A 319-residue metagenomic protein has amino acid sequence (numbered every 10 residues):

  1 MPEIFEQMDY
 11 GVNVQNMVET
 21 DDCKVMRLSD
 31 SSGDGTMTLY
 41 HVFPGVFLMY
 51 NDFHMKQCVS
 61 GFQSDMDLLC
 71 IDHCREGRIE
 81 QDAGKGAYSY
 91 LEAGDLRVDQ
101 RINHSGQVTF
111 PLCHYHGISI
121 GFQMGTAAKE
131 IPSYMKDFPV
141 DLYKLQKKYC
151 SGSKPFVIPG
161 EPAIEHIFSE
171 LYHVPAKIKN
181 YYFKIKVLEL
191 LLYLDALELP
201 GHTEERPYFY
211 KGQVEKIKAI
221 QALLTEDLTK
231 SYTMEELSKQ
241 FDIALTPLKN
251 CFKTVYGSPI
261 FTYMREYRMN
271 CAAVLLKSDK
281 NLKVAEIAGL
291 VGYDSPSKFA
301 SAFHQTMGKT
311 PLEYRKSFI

Functional and structural regions predicted by a protein language model:
M1-D65: N-terminal low-complexity or simple alpha-helical regulatory segments that function as activation/interaction modules
D52, D65-E80, S119-M124: Short, conserved beta-strand element in jelly-roll/cupin
D82, A87-I217, M234, K239-L245 (+4 more regions): Alpha-helical bundle regulatory/interaction domains
F183, L224, L248: Conserved hydrophobic/aromatic pocket- or pore-lining residues that grip, position, or stack substrates in active sites
K218-E226, S231, E235-E236, T254-D294 (+1 more regions): Terminal helix-turn-helix DNA-binding modules in bacterial transcription factors
D227, A244-N250: Conserved mid-sequence domains
T246, S297, L312: Key DNA-contact positions within bacterial/archaeal DNA-binding proteins
L248, F252, K298-F299, F303: Short hydrophobic/aromatic patch on the recognition helix
